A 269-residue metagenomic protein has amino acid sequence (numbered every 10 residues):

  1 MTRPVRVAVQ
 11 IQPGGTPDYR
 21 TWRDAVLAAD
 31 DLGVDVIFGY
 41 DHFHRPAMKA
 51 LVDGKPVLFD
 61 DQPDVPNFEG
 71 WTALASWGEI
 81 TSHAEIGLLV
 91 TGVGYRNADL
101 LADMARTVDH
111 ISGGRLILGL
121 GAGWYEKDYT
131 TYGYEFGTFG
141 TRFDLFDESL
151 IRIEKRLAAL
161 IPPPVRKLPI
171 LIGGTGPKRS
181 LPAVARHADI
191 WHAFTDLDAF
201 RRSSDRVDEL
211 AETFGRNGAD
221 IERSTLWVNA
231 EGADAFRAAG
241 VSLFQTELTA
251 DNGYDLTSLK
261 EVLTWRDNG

Functional and structural regions predicted by a protein language model:
M1-G269: Active-site-adjacent structural elements that line small-molecule/cofactor binding pockets in enzymes
